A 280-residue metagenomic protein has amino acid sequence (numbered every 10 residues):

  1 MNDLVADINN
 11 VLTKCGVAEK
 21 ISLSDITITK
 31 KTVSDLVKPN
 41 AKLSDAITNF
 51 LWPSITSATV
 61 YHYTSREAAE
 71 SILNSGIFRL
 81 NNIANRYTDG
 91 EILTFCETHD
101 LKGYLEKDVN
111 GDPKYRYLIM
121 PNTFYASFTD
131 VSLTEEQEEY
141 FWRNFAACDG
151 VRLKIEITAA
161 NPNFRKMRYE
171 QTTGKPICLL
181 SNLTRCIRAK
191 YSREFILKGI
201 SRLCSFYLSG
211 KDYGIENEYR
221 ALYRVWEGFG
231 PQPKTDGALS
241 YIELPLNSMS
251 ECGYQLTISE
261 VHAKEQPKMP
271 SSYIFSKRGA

Functional and structural regions predicted by a protein language model:
M1-A280: Partner-binding and oligomerization surfaces adjacent to conserved cores of proteins that assemble macromolecular
